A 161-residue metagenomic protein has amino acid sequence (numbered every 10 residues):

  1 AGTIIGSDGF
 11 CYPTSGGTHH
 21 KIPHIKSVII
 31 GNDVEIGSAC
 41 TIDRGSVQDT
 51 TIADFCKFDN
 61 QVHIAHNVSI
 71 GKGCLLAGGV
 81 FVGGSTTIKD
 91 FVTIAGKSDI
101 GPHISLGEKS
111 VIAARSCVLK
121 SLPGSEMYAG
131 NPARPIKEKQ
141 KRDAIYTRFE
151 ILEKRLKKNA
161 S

Functional and structural regions predicted by a protein language model:
T3-P135: Structural signal for interior beta-strand "rungs" in well-ordered beta-sheet cores of soluble enzyme domains
A133-S161: Long, leucine- and charge-enriched amphipathic alpha-helices that form heptad-repeat coiled-coil/leucine-zipper-like
